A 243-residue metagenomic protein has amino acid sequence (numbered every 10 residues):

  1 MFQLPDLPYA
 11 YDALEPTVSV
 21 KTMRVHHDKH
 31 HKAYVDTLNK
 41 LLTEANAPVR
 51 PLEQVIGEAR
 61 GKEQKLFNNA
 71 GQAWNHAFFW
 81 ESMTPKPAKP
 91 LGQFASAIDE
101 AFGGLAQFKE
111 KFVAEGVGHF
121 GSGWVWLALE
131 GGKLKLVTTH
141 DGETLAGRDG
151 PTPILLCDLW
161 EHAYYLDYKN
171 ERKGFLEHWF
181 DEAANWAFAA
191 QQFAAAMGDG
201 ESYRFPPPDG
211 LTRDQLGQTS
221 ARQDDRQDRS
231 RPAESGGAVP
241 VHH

Functional and structural regions predicted by a protein language model:
M1-H243: Feature for soluble, non-membrane regions of globular proteins
